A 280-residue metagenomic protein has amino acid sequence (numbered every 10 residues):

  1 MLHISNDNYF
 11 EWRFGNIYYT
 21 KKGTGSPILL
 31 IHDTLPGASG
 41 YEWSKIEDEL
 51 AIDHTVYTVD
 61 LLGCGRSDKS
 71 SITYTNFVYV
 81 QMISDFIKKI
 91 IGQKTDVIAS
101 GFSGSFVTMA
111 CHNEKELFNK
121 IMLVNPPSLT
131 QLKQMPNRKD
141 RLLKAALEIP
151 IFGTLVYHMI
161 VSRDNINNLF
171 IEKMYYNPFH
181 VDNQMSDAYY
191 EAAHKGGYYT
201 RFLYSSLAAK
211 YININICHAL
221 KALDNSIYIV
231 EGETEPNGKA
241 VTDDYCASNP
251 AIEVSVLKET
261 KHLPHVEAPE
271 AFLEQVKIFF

Functional and structural regions predicted by a protein language model:
Y18-R66: Conserved HGGG/HGGXW glycine-rich cap/lid loop of the alpha/beta-hydrolase fold
H32, A99-G104: Conserved alpha/beta-hydrolase "nucleophile elbow" surrounding the catalytic nucleophile
T58-I98, E274: Active-site loop/oxyanion-hole signature of alpha/beta-hydrolase fold enzymes
G104-K115, I121: Short glycine-enriched nucleophile-adjacent loop and the immediately C-terminal alpha-helix near the catalytic center
H112, K120-T154: Flexible "cap/lid" loop of the alpha/beta hydrolase fold
L132-K133, H158-A219: Conserved alpha/beta-hydrolase catalytic His-Asp/Glu region
A222-T260: Conserved loop-alpha-helix segment in the C-terminal half of the alpha/beta-hydrolase fold that carries the catalytic
T260-L273: Catalytic histidine-centered segment of alpha/beta-hydrolase-like enzymes
